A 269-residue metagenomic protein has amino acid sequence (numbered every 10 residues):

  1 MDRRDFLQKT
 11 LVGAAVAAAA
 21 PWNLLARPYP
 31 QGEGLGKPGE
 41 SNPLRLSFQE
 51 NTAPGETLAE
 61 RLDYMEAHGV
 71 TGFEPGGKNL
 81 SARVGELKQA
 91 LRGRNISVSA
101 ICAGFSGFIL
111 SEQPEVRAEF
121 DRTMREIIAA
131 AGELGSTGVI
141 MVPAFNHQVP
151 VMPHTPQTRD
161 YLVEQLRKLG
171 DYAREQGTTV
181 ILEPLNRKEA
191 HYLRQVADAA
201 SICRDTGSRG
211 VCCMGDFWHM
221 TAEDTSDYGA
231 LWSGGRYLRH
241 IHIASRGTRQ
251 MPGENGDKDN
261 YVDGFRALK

Functional and structural regions predicted by a protein language model:
D2-E50, P54-G69, G135-T137, L193-G215 (+1 more regions): Histidine-acidic metal/acid-base catalytic patches
Q8-W22, L35-P38, L110, P114-C212 (+1 more regions): Active-site acidic/histidine proton-transfer and metal-coordination neighborhood in alpha/beta enzyme cores
T52-P54, N79, G104-G107, F145-H147 (+3 more regions): Active-site-proximal loop/turn and secondary-structure-junction residues that shape catalytic pockets, frequently
Y64-A82, C102-G107: N-terminal substrate-binding region of glycoside hydrolase catalytic domains
P75-R92, P143-P150: Glycine-rich, proline-tolerant flexible connector loops at the mouths of alpha/beta enzymes
A82-N95, T123-G135, V163-D171, S226-S233 (+1 more regions): Short amphipathic alpha-helices and their capping/turn segments at secondary-structure boundaries
L91-E115: Mid-chain, structured segments of secreted extracytoplasmic proteins
